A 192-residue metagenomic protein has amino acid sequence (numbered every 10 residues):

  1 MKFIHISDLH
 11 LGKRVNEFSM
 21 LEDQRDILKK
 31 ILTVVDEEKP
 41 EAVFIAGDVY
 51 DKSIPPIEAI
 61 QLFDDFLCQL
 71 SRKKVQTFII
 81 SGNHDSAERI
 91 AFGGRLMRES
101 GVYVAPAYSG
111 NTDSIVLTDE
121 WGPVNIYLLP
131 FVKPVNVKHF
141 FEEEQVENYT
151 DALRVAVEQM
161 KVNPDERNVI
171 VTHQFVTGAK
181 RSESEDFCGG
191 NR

Functional and structural regions predicted by a protein language model:
M1-C68, R72: N-terminal active-site segment of His-dependent metallophosphoesterases
M1-I4, T33-V35, I79-E88, Y127 (+1 more regions): Short low-complexity stretches enriched in small and charged residues
I6-S7, V43-D48, Q76-N83, Y103-Y108 (+1 more regions): Active-site neighborhood of phospho(di)ester-bond hydrolases with catalytic His/Asp-centered motifs
R14-N16, G47-L67, S81-G101, A105-P106 (+1 more regions): Metal-dependent catalytic neighborhoods of phosphoester/phosphodiester hydrolases
R72-T77, E166: A short helix->loop->beta-strand "cap" motif at the edges of active sites that frequently abuts
D85-R192: His/Asp/Glu-rich metal-coordinating catalytic cores of metallo-dependent phosphodiesterases/hydrolases acting on
